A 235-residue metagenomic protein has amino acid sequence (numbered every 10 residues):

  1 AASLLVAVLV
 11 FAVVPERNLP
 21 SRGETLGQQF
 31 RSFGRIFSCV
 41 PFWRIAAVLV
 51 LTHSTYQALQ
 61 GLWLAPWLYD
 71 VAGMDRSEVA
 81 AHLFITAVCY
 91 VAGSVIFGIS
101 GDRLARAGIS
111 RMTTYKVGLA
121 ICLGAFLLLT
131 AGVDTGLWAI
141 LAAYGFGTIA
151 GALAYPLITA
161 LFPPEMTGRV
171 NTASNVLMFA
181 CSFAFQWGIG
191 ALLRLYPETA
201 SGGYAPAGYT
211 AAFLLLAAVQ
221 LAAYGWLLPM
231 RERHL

Functional and structural regions predicted by a protein language model:
A1-A12, A207-L228: Symmetry-related core transmembrane helices of the 12-TM Major Facilitator Superfamily/SLC fold
F11-G34, L235: Flexible cytoplasmic inter-helical loops of multi-pass small-molecule transporters
C39-G98, Y155, T159, S182-G190: Extracytoplasmic gate region of multi-pass secondary transporters
C89-G93, G147, L177, C181 (+1 more regions): MFS transmembrane alpha-helix packing/gate-lining sites
S94-I109: Helix-to-loop junctions at the C-terminal end of transmembrane segments in multipass secondary transporters
R111-L127: Structural signature of the two symmetry-related core transmembrane helices
G136-A152: Hydrophobic core of transmembrane alpha-helices in multi-pass small-molecule transporters, especially MFS/SLC-type
P163-E198: A late C-terminal transmembrane helix in Major Facilitator Superfamily
